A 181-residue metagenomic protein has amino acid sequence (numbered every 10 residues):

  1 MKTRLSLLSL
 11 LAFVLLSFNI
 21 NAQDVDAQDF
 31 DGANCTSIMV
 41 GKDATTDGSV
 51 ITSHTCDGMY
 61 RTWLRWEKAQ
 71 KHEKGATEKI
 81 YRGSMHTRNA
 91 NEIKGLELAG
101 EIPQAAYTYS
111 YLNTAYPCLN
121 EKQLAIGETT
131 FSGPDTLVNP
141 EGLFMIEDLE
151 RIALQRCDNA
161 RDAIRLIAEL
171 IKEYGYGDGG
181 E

Functional and structural regions predicted by a protein language model:
M1-D24: Bacterial Sec-dependent N-terminal signal peptides
S6-S9, E150, A160: Hydrophobic alpha-helical segments
D24-M145, L166-E181: A contiguous strand-loop segment
T136-N139, D148-C157: Second-shell loop/turn segments in exported
R156-I164: Short, charged, surface-exposed loops that flank catalytic or proteolytic processing sites
